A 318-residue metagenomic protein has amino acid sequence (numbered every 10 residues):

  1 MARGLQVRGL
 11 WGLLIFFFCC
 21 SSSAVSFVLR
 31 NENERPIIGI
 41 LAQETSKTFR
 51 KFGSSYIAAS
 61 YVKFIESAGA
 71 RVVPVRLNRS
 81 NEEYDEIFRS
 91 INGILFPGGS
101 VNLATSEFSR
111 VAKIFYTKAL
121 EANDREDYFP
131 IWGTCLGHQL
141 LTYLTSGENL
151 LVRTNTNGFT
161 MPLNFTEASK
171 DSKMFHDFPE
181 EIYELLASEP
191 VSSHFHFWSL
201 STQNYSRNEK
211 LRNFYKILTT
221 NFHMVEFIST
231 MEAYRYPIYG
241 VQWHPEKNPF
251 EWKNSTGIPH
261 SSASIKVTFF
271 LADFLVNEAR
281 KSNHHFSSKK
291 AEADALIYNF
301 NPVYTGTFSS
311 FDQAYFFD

Functional and structural regions predicted by a protein language model:
A2-Y236, W243-D318: N-terminal beta1-alpha1 cap of cysteine-dependent amidohydrolase-like domains
